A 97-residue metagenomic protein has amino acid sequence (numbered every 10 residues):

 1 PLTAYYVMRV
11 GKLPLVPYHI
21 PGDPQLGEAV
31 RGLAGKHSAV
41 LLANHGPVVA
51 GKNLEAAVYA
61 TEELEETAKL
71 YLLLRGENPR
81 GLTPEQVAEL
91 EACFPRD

Functional and structural regions predicted by a protein language model:
P1-D97: Glycine-rich flexible loops
